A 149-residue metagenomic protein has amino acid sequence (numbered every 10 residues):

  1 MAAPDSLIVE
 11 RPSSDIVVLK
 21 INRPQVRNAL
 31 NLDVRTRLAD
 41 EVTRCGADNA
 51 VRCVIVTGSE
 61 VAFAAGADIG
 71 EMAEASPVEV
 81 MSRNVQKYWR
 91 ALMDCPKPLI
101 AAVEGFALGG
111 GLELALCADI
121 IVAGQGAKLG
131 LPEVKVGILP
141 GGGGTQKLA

Functional and structural regions predicted by a protein language model:
M1-S59: Conserved CoA-thioester-binding segment of acyl-CoA-metabolizing enzymes
L19, V56, D68, L114-L116: Hydrophobic/aromatic residues within transmembrane alpha-helices of multi-pass small-molecule transporters
N22, A67, E104: Histidine-centered beta-alpha loop that forms part of the nucleotide-sugar donor binding/catalytic region in diverse
G58-D94, A107, G137-I138: Glycine- (often His-adjacent) and acidic-residue-rich active-site loop that binds/positions the CoA thioester
Y88-D94, A102, L108-A149: CoA-thioester-processing core
